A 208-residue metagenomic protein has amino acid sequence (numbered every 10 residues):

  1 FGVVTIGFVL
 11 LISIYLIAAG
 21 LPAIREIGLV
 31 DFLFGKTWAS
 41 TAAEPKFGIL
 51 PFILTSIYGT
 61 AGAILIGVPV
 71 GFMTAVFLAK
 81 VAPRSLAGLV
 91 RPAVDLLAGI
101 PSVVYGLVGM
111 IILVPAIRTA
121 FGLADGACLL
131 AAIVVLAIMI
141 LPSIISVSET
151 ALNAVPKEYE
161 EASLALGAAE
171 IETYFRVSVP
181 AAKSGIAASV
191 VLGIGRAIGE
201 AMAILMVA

Functional and structural regions predicted by a protein language model:
F1-I14: N-terminal signal-anchor/first transmembrane alpha helix
A18-A63, P83-R84: Periplasmic/extracellular loop-to-transmembrane helix junction in inner-membrane transport proteins
F52, S56, P92-D95, G99 (+2 more regions): Residue-level signal for discrete positions within transmembrane alpha-helices of multi-pass small-molecule
L54, Y58-I66, V70, T74 (+2 more regions): Hydrophobic alpha-helical transmembrane segments of multipass integral membrane proteins, especially permease/channel
V70-G109: Cytoplasmic-entry segments and transmembrane alpha-helices of multi-pass inner-membrane transporters
D95-I133, A137: Generic hydrophobic transmembrane alpha-helix motif, especially the helices
P101, L166-G167, P180: Glycine/proline-centered hinge or cleavage motifs at structural transition points of membrane proteins
V147-S148, E170-M206: Transmembrane alpha-helices
